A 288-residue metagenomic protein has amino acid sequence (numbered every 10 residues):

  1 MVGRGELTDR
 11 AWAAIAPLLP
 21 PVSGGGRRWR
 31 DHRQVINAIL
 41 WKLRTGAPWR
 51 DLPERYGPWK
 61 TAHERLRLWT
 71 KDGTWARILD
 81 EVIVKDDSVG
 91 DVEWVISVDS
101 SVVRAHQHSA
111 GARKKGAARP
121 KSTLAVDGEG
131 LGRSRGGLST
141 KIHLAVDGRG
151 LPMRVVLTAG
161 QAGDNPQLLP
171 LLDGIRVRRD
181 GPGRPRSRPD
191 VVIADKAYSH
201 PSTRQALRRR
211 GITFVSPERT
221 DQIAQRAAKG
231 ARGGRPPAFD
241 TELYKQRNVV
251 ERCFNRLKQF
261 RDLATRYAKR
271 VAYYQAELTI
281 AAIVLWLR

Functional and structural regions predicted by a protein language model:
M1-R288: Short alpha-helical elements
